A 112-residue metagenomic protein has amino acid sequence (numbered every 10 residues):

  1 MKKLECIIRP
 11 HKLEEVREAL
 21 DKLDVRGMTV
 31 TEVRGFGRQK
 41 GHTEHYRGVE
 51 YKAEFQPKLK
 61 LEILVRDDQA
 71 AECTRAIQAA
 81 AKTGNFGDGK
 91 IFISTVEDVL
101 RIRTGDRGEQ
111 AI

Functional and structural regions predicted by a protein language model:
M1-I112: Positively charged, small/polar-rich N-terminal and surface patches that mediate targeting and assembly and bind
